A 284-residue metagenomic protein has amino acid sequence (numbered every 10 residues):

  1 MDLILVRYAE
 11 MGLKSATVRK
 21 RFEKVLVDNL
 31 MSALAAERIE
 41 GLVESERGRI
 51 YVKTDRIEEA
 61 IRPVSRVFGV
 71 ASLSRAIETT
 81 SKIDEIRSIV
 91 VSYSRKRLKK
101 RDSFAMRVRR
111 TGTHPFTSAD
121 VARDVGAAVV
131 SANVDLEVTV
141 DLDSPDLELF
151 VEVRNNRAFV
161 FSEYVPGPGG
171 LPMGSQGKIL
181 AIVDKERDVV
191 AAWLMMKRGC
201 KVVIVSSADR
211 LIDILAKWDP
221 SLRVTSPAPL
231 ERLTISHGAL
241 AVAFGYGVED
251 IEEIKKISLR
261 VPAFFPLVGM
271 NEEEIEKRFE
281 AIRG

Functional and structural regions predicted by a protein language model:
M1-E231, I235-G238, E280-G284: RNA-binding accessory domains that recognize and position tRNA/RNA substrates
Q176-K178, E253-G284: Catalytic subdomain that performs nucleotidyl-dependent activation
S207-A208, G247, L267-M270: Short, ordered loop/turn segments at secondary-structure junctions
L222-F265: Conserved adenosine/adenylate-binding substructure
